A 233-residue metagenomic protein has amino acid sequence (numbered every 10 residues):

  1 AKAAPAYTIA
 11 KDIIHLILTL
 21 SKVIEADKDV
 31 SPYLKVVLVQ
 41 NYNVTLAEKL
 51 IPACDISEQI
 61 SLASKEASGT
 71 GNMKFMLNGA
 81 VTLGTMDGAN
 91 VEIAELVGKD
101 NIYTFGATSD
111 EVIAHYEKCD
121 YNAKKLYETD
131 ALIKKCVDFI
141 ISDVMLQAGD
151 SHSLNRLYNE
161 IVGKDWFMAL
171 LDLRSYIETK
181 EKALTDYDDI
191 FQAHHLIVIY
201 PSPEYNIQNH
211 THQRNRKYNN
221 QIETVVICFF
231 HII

Functional and structural regions predicted by a protein language model:
A1-D12, L16-T19, V23-L46: Catalytic cores of eukaryotic secretory-pathway lumenal/extracellular enzymes that build and remodel glycoconjugates
V39, F105, Y200: Hydrophobic residues at beta-strand termini and immediately following loops that shape nucleotide-binding pockets
T45-A53: Short acidic alpha-helix that forms the nucleotide-activated donor recognition element in Leloir-type transferases
P52-A53, I60-H195: Catalytic binding pocket for nucleotide-activated donors in carbohydrate/polymer assembly enzymes
H194-P203: A short, well-ordered alpha-helix in the C-terminal region of glycosyltransferases
Y205-Q221: Intrinsically disordered, low-complexity, charge-rich segments with an acidic bias
